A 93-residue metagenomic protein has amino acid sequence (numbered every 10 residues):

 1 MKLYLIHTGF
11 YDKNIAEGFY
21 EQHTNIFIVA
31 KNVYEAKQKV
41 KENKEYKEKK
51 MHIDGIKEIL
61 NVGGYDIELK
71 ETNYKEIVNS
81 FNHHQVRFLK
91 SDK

Functional and structural regions predicted by a protein language model:
M1-H23: Short aromatic-glycine-(Arg/Gly/Cys) micro-motifs in beta-strand/loop hairpins
K2-H7, N25-V29, K50, D66: Ordered hydrophobic segments in well-structured contexts
L3, D12-I15, K39, V78-F81 (+1 more regions): Long, low-complexity intrinsically disordered regions enriched in Ser/Thr, Asp/Glu, Pro/Gly
K13, E35-K37, G63-D66: A broad, structure-centric signal for solvent-exposed, well-ordered loop/edge residues that line or flank functional
A16-I26, A30-G55: Extended intrinsically disordered, low-complexity coil regions enriched in Ser, Thr, Gly, Ala and often Pro
K44-K93: Short, mixed-charge low-complexity intrinsically disordered segments
